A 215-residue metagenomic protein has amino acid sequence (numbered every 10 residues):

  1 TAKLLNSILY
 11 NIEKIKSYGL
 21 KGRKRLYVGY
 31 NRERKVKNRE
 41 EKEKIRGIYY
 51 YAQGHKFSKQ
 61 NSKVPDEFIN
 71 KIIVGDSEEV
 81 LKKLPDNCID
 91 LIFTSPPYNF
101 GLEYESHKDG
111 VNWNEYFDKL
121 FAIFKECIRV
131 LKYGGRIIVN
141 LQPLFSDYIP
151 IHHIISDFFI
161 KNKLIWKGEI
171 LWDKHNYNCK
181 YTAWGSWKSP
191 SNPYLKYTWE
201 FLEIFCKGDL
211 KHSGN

Functional and structural regions predicted by a protein language model:
T1-N215: Core catalytic lobe of class I
